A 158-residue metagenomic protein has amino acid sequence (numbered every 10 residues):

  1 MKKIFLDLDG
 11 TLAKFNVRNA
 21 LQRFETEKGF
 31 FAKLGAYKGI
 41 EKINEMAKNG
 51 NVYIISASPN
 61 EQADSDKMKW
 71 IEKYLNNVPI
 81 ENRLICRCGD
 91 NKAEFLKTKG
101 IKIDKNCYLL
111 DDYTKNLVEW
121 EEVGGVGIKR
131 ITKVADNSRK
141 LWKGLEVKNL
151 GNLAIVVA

Functional and structural regions predicted by a protein language model:
K2-N16, W120: Asp-based phosphoryl-transfer active-site loop
K3, I85-K115, W120: Conserved Lys-Pro-Asp/Glu-containing loop-to-beta segment of HAD-superfamily phosphomonoesterases, centered on
D7, I55-A57, L110: Short hydrophobic segments within beta-strands
Q22-I54, E61-S65: Short, acidic loop-to-helix structural element flanking the phosphoryl-transfer center in phosphate-processing enzymes
I55-N60, M68, Y74-E94: A short, structured active-site edge motif that brings together acidic residues
E94-K102, K140-A158: Short amphipathic alpha-helix with an adjacent loop that forms part of the alpha/beta core around
D104-E146: Acidic, Mg2+-coordinating phosphoryl-transfer loop and its flanking beta/alpha structural elements, shared across
